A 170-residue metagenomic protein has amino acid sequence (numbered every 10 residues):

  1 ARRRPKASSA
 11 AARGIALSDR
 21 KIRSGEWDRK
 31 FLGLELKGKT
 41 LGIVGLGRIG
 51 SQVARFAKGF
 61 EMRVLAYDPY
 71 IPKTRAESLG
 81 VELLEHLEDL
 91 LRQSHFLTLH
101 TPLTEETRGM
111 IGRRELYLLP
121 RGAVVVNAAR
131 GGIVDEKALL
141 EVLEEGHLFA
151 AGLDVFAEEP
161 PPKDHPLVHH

Functional and structural regions predicted by a protein language model:
A1-A7, K30, A157-H170: C-terminal helix-to-coil terminal segments
A1-T40, R55-G59: Phosphate-binding beta-alpha-beta segment of Rossmann-like dinucleotide-binding domains, i.e., the NAD(P)
L46-G47: Glycine-rich Rossmann-fold phosphate-binding loop(s) that bind the pyrophosphate of adenine dinucleotide cofactors
G50-S51: N-terminal Rossmann-fold NAD(P) dinucleotide-binding loop
M62-R63: Residues at the starts of beta-strands that form the adenosine-phosphate
A66: Conserved SAM-binding motif I beta-strand of class I
P69-L167: Rossmann-like adenosine-cofactor binding region
